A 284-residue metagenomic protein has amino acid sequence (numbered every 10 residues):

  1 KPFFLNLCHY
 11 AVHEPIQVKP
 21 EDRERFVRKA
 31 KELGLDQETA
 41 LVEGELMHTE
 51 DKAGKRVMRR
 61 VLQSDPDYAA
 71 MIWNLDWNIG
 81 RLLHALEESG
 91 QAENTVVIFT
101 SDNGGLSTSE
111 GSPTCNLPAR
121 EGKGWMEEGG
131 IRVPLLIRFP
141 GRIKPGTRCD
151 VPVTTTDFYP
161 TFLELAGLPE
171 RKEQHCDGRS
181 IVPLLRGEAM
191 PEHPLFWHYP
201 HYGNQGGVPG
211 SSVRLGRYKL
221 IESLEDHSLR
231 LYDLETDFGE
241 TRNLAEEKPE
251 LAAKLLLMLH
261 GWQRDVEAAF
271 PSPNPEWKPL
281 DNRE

Functional and structural regions predicted by a protein language model:
K1-Y159, E164-H175, S212, E222-D226 (+5 more regions): Active-site-proximal cap/lid insertion segments
T155, D177-R179, Y199, G206: Conserved glycosyltransferase catalytic-site signature
D177, E192, G216-Y218: Short beta-strand or tight-loop elements that sit immediately N-terminal to catalytic metal-binding acidic residues
R186, Y202-Q205: Acidic pyrophosphate-coordinating catalytic loop
R186-E192: Basic phosphate/pyrophosphate-binding loop/patch that engages nucleotide-derived ligands
P194-W197: WW-domain-binding short linear motifs
P209-R214, Y218-E222, R230: Short, surface-exposed beta-strand/loop micro-motifs that present aromatic residues
